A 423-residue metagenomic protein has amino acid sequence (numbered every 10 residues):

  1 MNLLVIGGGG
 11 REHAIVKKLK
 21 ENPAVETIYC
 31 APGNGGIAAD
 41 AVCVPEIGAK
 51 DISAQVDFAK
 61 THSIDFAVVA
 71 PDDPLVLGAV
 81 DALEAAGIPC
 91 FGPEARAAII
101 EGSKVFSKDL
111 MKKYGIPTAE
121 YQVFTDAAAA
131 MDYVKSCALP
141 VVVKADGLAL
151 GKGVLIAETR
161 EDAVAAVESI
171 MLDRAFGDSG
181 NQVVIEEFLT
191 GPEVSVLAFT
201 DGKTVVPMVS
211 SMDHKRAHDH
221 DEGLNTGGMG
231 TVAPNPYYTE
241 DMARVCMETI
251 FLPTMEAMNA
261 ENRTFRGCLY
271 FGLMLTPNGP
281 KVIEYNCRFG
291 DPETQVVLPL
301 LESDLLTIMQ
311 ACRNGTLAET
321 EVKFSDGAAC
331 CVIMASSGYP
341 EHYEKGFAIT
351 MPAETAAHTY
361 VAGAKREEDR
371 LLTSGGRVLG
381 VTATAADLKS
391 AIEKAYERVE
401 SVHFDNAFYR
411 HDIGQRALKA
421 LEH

Functional and structural regions predicted by a protein language model:
M1-A95: ATP-binding N-terminal substructure of ATP-dependent carboxylate-amine bond-forming enzymes
L4-V5, E101-Q182, M212, P236 (+1 more regions): Active-site nucleotide/adenylate-binding loops and adjacent lid/helix of ATP-dependent enzymes
E21, G36-A38, F91, K113-G115 (+12 more regions): Solvent-exposed alpha-helices and their adjacent loops that cap or buttress functional pockets in soluble metabolic
A38-A41, A54, I99-V105, H218-D219: Short, charged, surface-exposed secondary-structure boundary motifs
A157-T294: Internal nucleotide-binding/catalytic subdomain
M247-L269, N286-A356: Active-site "cap" helix and flanking loop/linker of ATP-utilizing ligase/carboxylase catalytic domains
A311-H423: Peripheral (often C-terminal) accessory segments that flank ATP-dependent C-N-forming ligase machineries
